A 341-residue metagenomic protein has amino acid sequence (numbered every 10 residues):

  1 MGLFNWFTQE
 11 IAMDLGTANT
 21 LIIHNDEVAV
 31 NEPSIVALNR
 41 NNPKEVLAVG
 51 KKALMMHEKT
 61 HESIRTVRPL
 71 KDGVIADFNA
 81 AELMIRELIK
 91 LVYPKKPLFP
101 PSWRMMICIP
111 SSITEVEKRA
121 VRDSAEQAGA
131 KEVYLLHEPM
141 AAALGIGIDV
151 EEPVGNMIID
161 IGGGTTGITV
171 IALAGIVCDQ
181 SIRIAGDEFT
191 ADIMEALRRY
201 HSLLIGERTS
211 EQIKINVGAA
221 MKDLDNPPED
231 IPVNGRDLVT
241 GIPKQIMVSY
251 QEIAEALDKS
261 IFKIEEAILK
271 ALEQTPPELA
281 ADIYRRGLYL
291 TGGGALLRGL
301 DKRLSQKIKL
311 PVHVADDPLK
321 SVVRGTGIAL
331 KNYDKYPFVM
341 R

Functional and structural regions predicted by a protein language model:
M1-I161, T169-L288, A295-R341: Nucleotide/phosphate-binding catalytic cleft detector across ATP-hydrolyzing and phosphate-transferring enzymes
